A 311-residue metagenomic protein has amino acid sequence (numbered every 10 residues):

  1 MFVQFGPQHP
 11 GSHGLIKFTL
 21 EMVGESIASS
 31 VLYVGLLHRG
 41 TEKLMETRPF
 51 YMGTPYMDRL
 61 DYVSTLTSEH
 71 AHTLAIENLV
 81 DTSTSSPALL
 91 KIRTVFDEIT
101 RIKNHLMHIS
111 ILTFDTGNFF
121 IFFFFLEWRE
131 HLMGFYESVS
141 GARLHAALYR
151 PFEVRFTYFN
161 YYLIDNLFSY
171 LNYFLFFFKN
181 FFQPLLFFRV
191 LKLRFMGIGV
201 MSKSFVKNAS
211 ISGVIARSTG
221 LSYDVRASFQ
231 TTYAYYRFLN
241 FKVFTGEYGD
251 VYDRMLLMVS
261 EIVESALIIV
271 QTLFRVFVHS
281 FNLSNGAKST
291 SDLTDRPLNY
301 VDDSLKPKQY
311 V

Functional and structural regions predicted by a protein language model:
M1-V311: Metal/cofactor-centered catalytic core regions of large enzymes
